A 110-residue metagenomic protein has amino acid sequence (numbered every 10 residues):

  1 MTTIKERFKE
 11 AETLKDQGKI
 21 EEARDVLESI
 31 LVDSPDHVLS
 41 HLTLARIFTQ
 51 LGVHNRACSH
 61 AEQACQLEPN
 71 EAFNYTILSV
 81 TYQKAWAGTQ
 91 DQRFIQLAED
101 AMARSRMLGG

Functional and structural regions predicted by a protein language model:
T2-S29, D33: Alpha-helical segment of the N-proximal tetratricopeptide repeat
S29-V32, E62-Q66, D100-M107: Conserved structural position within tetratricopeptide repeats
P35, P69, G109-G110: Short coil turns that delineate tetratricopeptide repeat
